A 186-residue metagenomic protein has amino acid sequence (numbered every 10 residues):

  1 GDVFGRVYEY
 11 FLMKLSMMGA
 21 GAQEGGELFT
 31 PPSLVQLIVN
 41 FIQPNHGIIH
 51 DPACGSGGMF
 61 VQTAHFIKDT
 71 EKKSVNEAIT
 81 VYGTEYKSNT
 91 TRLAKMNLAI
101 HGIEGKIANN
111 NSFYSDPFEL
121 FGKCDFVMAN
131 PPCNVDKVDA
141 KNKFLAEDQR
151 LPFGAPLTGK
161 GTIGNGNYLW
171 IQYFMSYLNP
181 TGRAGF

Functional and structural regions predicted by a protein language model:
G1-G19, E27: Long recognition/docking surfaces used for binding and targeting
D2-G5, E9, P32, Q36 (+2 more regions): Non-catalytic, well-ordered alpha-helical scaffold segments
V3, V75-V81, T162-G166: Glycine-rich, flexible loop segments associated with nucleotide phosphate handling
A20-G21, N76-E77, A155-L157: A short, mixed-charge helix-start or loop-turn motif at secondary-structure junctions
E24-A129, C133-L145: Conserved S-adenosyl-L-methionine
I38, S88-T91, T158-F186: Conserved Class I SAM-dependent methyltransferase catalytic core
C133-L169, G185: Mobile active-site "lid"/loop adjacent to the S-adenosyl-L-methionine
